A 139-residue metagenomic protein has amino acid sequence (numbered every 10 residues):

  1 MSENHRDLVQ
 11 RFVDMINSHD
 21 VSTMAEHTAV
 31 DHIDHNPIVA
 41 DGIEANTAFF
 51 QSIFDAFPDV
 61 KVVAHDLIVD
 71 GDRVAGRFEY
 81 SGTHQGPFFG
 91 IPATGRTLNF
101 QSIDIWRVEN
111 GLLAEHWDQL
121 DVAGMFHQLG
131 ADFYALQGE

Functional and structural regions predicted by a protein language model:
M1-E139: C-terminal and inter-domain tail/linker signature
